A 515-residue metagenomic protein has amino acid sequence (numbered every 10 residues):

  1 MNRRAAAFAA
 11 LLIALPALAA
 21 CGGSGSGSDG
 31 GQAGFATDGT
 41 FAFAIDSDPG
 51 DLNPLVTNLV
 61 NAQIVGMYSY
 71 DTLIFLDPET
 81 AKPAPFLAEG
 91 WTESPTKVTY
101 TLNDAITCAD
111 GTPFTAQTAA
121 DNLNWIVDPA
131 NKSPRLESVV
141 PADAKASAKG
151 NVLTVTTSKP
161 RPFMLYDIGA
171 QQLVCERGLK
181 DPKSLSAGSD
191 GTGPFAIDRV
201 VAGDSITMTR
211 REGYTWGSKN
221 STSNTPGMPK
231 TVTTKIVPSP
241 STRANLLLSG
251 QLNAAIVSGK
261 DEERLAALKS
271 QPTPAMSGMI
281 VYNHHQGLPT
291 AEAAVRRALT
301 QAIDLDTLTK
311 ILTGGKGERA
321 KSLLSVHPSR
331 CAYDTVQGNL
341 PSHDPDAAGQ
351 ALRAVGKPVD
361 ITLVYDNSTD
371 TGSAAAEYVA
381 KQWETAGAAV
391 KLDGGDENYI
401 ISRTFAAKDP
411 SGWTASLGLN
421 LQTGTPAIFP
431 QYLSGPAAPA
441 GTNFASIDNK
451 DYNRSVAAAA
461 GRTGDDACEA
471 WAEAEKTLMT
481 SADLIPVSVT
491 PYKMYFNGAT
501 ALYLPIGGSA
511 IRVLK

Functional and structural regions predicted by a protein language model:
L12, M494-K515: Long beta-strand-rich cores associated with HINT superfamily self-processing modules
F41-F43, L247, E384-P436, D466-A470: Periplasmic binding protein-like
A44-P95, D190: N-terminal lobe/hinge region of extracytoplasmic solute-binding protein
K97-T99, R135-L179, P194, D198-V201: Surface-exposed binding/hinge segments that line and control ligand-binding clefts or catalytic entry sites
I168-G227, T231: Gly/Pro-rich hinge or "lid" segments in bacterial periplasmic/extracellular proteins
Y214-R264: Ligand-site clamp/hinge motif
E318-A354, T369-G372: Structural transition elements
K391-G394, N398-I400, F429-G498: Extracytoplasmic/peripheral linker and loop segments enriched in polar/acidic and small residues with frequent Thr/Pro
